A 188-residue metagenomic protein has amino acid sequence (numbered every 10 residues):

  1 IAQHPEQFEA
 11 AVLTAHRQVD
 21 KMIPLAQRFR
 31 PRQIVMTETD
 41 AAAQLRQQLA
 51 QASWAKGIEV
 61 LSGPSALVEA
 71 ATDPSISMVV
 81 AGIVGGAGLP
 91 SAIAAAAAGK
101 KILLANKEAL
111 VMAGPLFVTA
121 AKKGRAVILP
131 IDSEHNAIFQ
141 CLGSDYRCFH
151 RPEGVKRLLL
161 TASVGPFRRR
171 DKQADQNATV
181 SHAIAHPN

Functional and structural regions predicted by a protein language model:
I1-G86: N-terminal glycine-/serine-/threonine-rich beta1-alpha1-beta2 phosphate-ribose binding loop of Rossmann-like
I1-H4, M22-L25, L110-R125, C141-S144: Active-site-proximal loop->helix
E6, S53-W54, A70-S75, A95 (+4 more regions): Solvent-exposed alpha-helices and their adjacent loops that cap or buttress functional pockets in soluble metabolic
V12-T14, G82, A105, I131-D132 (+1 more regions): Short beta-strand segments
L45-Q48, P64, V68, G82-A98 (+1 more regions): Rossmann-fold NAD(P)-binding glycine/threonine-rich loop
K101-I102: A short hydrophobic/small-residue beta-strand
A126-H135: A glycine-rich helix N-cap at a beta->alpha junction
H135-A137, C141-N188: Conserved anion/nucleotide-ligand pocket segment
